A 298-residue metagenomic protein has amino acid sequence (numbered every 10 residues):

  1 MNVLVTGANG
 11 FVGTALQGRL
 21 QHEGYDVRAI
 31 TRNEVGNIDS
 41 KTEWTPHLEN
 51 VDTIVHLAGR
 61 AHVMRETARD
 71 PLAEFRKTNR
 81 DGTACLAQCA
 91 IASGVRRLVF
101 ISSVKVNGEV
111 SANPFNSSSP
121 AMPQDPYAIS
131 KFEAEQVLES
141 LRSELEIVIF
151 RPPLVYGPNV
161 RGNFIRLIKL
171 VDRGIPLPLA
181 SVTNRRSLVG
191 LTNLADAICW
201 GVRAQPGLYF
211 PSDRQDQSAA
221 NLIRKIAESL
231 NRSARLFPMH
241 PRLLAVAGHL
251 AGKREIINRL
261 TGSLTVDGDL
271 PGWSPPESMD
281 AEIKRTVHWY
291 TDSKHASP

Functional and structural regions predicted by a protein language model:
V3-E23: N-terminal Rossmann NAD(P)H-binding glycine-rich loop of SDR-like oxidoreductase domains
S40-D81, C85, C89, V106-E109: NAD(P)H-binding glycine-rich loop region in Rossmannoid oxidoreductase-like domains and their noncatalytic homologs
A84-P126: Conserved Rossmann-fold NAD(P)-dependent oxidoreductase catalytic core, especially the SDR/UDP-sugar
C85, V160-R166, A180-V202, P206-F210: Substrate-positioning beta->alpha
G108, V148-R166: Flexible, glycine-rich beta-alpha linker
M122-V148: Active-site Tyr-X1-5-Lys
L191, A220, R224, V246-R285: Conserved C-terminal active-site "lid" loop/helix of NAD(P)H-dependent oxidoreductases that clamps the redox cofactor
A197-K253, K284-P298: Mid/C-terminal beta-alpha module of Rossmann-like enzyme folds, strongest in SDR-family dehydrogenases/epimerases
